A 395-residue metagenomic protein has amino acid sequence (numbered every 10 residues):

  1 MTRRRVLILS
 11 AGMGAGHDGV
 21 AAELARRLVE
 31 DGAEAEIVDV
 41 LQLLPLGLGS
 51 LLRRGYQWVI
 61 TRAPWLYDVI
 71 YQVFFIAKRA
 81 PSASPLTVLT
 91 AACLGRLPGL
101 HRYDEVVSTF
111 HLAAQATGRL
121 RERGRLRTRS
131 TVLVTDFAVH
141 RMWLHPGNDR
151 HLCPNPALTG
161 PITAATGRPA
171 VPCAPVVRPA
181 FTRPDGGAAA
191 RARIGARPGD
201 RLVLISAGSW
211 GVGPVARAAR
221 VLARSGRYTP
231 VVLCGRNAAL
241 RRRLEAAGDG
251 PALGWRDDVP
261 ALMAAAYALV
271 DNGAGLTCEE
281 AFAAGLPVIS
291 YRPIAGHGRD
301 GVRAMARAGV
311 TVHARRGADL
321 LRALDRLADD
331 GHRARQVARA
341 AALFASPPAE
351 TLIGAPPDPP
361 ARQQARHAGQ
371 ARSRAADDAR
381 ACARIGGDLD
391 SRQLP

Functional and structural regions predicted by a protein language model:
E23-L100: Conserved N-terminal ligand/cofactor-binding loop architecture of enzyme catalytic domains
Q72-I162, P172: Active-site and donor-binding regions of nucleotide-sugar-utilizing enzymes
R150-L202, A207-S209, G235-R236: A nucleotide-sugar donor-handling region in carbohydrate enzymes
A188, A196-Y267: Donor-nucleotide binding loops and adjacent catalytic segments primarily of GT-B fold Leloir glycosyltransferases
A261-D300: A donor-sugar binding/catalytic signature common to diverse glycosyltransferases and related nucleotide-sugar
A295-D325: Change "using UDP/GDP/dTDP sugars" to "using nucleotide sugars
G317, L324-A342, P359-Q363: Conserved donor-nucleotide binding/catalytic region of nucleotide-linked donor-dependent transferases
L343-P395: C-terminal alpha-helical cap of glycosyltransferases
